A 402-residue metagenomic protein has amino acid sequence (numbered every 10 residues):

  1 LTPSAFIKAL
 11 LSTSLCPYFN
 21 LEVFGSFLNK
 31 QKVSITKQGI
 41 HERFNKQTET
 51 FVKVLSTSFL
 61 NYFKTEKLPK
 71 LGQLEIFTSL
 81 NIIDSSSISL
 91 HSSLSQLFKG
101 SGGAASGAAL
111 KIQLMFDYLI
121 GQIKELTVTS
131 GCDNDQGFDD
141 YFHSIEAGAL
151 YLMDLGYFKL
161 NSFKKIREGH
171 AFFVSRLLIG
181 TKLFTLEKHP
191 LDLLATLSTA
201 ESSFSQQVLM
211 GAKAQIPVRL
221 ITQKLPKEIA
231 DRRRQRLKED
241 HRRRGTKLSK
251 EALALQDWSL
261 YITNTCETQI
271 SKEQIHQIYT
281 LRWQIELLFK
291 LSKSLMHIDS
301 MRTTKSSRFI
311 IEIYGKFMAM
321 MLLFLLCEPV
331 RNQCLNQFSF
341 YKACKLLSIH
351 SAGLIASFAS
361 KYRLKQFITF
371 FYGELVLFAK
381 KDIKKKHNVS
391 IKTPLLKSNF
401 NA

Functional and structural regions predicted by a protein language model:
L1-P17, K32, I40, F44-Q47 (+4 more regions): Single, function-defining residue in the core of a domain
L15-N29: Short, charged amphipathic recognition helices of the HTH superfamily and cognate SANT/SANTA-like modules
K67: Glycine/small-residue-rich loop that forms an oxyanion/phosphate-binding "nest" at active or ligand-binding sites
